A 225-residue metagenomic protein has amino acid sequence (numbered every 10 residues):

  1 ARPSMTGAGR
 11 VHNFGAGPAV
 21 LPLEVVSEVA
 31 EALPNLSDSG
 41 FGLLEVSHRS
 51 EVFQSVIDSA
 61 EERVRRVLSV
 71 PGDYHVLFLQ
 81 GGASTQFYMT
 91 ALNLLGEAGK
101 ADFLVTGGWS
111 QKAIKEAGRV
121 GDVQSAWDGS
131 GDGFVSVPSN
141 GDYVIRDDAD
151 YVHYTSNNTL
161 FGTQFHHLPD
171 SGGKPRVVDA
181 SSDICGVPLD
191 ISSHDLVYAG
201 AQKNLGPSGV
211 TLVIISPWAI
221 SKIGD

Functional and structural regions predicted by a protein language model:
A1-R10: Basic/polar N-terminal segments that are highly enriched at the extreme N-terminus, encompassing both cleavable
T6-G7, S59, G72, L196-A199: Generic hydrophobic-segment detector
R10-E61: A glycine-/small-polar-enriched, mobile loop at the entrance of the PLP active site in fold-type I
G15, A19, L23, F78 (+1 more regions): Conserved PLP-enzyme active-site core in the AAT-like
E31-D38, E62, R66-V70, R119-D122 (+2 more regions): Generic secondary-structure signature for well-ordered alpha-helical cores
G40-Q86, N93, G107-G108, E116: Conserved N-terminal alpha-helix of the aminotransferase class I/II PLP-enzyme fold
